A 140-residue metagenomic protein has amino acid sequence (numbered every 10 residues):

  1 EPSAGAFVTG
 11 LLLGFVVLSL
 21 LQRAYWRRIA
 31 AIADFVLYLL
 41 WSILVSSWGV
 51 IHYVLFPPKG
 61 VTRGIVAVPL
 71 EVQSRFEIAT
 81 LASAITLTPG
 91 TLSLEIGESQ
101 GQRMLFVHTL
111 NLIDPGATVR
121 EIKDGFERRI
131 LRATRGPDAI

Functional and structural regions predicted by a protein language model:
E1-V50: Membrane-targeting alpha-helical segments
Q22, W26-R27, P57-P58, G136: Transmembrane helix-loop junctions in multipass membrane proteins, especially transporters and channels
L37-S74: Flexible, solvent-exposed loop/hinge segments and secondary-structure transition points
G64-I140: Terminal membrane-proximal soluble interaction domains of membrane-associated proteins
